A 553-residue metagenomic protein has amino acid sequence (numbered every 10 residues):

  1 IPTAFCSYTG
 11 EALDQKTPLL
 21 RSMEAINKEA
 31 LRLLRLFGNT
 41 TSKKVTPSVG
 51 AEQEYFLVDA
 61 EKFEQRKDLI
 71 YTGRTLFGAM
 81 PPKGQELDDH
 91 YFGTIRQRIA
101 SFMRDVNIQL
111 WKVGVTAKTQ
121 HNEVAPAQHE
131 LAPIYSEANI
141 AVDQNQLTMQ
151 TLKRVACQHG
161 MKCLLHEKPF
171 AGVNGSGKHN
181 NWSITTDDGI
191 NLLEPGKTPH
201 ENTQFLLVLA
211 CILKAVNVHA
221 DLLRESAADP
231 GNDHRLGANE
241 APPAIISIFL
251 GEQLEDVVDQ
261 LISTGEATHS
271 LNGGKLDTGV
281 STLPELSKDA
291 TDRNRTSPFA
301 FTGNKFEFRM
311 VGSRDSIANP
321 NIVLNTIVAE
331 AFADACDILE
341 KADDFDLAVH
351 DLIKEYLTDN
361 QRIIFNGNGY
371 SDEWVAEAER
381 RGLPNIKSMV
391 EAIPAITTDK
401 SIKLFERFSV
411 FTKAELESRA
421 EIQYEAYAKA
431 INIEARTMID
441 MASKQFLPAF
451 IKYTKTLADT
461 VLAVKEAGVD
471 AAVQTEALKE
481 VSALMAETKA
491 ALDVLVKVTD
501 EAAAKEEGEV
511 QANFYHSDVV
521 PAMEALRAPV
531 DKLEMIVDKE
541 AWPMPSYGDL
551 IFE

Functional and structural regions predicted by a protein language model:
I1-L165, N174-G177, I184-E421: Glycine-rich, acidic/polar active-site loops that bind/position phosphate-bearing ligands
I70, N145, E167-K168, E194-T198 (+5 more regions): Composition- and surface-driven signal marking solvent-exposed, interaction-prone regions in large proteins
A171: Short glycine- and Lys/Arg-enriched binding-loop motifs that mark or flank ligand-binding interfaces
T358-E553: C-terminal amphipathic alpha-helical interaction region
